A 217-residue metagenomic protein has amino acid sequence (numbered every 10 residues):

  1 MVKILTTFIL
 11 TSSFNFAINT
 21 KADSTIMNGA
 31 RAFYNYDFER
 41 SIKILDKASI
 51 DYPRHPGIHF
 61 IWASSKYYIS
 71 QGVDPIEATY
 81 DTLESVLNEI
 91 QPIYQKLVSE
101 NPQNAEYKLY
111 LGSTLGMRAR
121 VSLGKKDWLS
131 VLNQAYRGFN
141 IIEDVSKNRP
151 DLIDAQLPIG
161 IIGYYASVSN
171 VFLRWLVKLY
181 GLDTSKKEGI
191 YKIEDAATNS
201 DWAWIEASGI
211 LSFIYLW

Functional and structural regions predicted by a protein language model:
V2-S13: Sec-dependent N-terminal signal peptides
A17-S24: Boundary at the C-terminal end of the N-terminal hydrophobic targeting segment
A22, A32, Y36-I44, W62-I153 (+2 more regions): Short coil/linker segments at helix-helix boundaries
D51-P56, S65-Y68: Glycine- and aromatic-enriched membrane insertion/assembly motifs of diderm outer-membrane and organelle channel
H59: Short, conserved beta-strand segments within well-ordered enzyme catalytic domains that often line or immediately flank
